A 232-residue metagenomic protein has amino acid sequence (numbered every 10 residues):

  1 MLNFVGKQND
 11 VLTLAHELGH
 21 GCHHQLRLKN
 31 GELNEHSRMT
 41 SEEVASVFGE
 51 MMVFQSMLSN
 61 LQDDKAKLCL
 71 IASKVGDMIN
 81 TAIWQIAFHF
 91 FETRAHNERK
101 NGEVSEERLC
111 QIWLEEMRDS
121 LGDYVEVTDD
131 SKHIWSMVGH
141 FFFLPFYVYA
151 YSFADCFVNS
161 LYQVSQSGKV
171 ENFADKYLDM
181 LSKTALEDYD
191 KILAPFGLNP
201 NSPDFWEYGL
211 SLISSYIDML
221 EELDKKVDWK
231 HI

Functional and structural regions predicted by a protein language model:
M1-N9, L26-S37, L68-D77, N97-E98 (+1 more regions): Glycine- and acidic
L2-L12, V44-M51, A66-I71, R108-R118 (+2 more regions): Short, mixed-charge, low-aromatic patches
V5-Q25, S46, M51, F91 (+1 more regions): Active-site recognition of the HExxH zinc-binding catalytic motif
Q8-T13, H36-V44, T81, L144-S152: Short, conserved micro-motifs enriched in small and acidic residues
L14, C22, S59, Q85 (+2 more regions): C-terminal, non-catalytic "cap/extension" segments appended to globular domains
H20, H24-G31, Q55-S59: Conserved helix-loop functional segments at active or binding sites
N30-S37, L58-L70, G168-K176: Short, glycine/acidic-rich hinge or "gate" loops at secondary-structure transitions that mediate conformational
S37-A66, K74-G76, N80, A154: Post-HExxH zinc-binding segment in Zn-dependent metallohydrolases
